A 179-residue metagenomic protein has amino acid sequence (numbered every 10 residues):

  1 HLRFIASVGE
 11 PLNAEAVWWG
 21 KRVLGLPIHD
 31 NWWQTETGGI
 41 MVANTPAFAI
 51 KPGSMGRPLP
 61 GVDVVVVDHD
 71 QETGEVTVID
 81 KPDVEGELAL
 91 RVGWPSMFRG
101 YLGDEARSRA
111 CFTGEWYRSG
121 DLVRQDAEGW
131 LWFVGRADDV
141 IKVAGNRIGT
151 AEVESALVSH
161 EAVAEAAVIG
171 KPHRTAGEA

Functional and structural regions predicted by a protein language model:
H1-K51, D63: Gly/Ser/Thr-rich phosphate-binding loop
G9, W33, G56, D121 (+1 more regions): Active-site glycine-centered loops adjacent to acidic/histidine catalytic or metal-binding residues that shape
W18, G53, A106, S155: Active-site phosphate/pyrophosphate- and oxyanion-stabilizing loops and adjacent acidic/basic residues in soluble
F48-S54, E75-T77: Short, P/G- and charge-enriched loop/turn segments at secondary-structure junctions
S54-G61, Y117: Short coil-to-beta-strand transition motifs
P58-G61, E72-A110, I148: Conserved ATP/PPi-binding loop(s) of AMP-dependent carboxylate-activating enzymes
D68-G74, D126, R174: Short, acidic, Ser/Thr-enriched surface-loop or helix-capping motifs
W94, R99-G100, R107, L122-A179: AMP-binding/adenylate-forming catalytic core of the ANL superfamily
